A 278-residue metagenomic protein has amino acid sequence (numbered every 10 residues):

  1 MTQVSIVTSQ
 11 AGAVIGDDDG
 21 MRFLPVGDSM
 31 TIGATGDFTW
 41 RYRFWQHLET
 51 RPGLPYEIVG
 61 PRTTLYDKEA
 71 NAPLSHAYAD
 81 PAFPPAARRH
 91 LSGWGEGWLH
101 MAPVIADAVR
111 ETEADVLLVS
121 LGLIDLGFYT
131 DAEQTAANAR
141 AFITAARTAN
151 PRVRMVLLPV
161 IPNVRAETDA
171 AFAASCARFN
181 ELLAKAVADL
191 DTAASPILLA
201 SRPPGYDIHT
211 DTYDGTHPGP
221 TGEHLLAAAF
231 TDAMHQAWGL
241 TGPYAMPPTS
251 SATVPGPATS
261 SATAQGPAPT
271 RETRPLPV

Functional and structural regions predicted by a protein language model:
I6-Y42, H47-E49, G239, A245: N-terminal module-boundary/linker segments of secreted carbohydrate-active enzymes
D19-R22, R51-E57, T112-L117, N150-V156 (+1 more regions): Loop/turn elements at helix/coil->beta-strand transitions in domains of secreted/extracellular proteins
F23-V26, D211-T253, G266-P277: Histidine-centered active-site loop/cap adjacent to the catalytic His in serine esterases/O-acetyl transfer systems
L24, T31-A137: Conserved SGNH/GDSL esterase-like catalytic core that processes O-acyl groups on lipids and polysaccharides
T31, T35, W45, E49-G53 (+7 more regions): Sec-exported extracytoplasmic/periplasmic mature domains
L118-G127, I143-R178, P203-Y206: Active-site segments of SGNH/GDSL-like serine hydrolases that catalyze O-acetyl group transfer/hydrolysis on lipids
G127-F142, E167-F179, T212-T221: Active-site cleft segment of glycoside hydrolase catalytic domains centered on the general acid/base Glu
P162-S201, P220-H224: Substrate-gating cap/lid alpha-helix
